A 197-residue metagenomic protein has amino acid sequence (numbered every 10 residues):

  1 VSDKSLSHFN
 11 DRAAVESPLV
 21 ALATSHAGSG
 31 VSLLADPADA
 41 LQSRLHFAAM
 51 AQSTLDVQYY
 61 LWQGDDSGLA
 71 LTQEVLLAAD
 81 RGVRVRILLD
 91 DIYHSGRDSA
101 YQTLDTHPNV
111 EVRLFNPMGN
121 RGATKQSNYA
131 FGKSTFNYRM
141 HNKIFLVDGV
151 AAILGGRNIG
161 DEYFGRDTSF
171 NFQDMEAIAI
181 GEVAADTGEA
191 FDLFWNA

Functional and structural regions predicted by a protein language model:
V1-A14: N-terminal membrane-anchoring alpha-helices
R12-A14, L19-T54, L61-A197: HKD-type phospholipase D/PLD-like phosphodiesterase module
